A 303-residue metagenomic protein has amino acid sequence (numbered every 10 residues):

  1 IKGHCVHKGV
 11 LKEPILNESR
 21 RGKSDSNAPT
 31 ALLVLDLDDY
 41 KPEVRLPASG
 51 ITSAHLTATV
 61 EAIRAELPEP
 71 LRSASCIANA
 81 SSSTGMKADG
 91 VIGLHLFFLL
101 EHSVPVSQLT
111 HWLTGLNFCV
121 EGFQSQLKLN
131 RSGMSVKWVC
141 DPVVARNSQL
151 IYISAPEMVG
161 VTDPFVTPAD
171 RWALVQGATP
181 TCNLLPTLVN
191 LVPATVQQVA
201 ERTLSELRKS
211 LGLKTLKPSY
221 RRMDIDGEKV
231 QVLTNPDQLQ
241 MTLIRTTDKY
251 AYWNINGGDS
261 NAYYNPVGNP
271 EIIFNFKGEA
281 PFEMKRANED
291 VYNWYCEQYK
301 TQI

Functional and structural regions predicted by a protein language model:
I1-L94, F98-L116, E206-P218: Signature for HUH/AEP ssDNA processing cores
R20-K23, S83-G85, V139-D141, D259-Y264: Generic recognition of flexible, low-complexity loop/linker segments
S26-P29, A145, V267: Flexible, charged surface loops at secondary-structure boundaries
D36-D38, S81, L99, I153-M158 (+2 more regions): Structured loops at beta-to-helix junctions and adjacent beta-edge loops in soluble globular domains
R45-P47, T162-P168, R286-A287: Short conserved micro-motifs at the rims of enzyme active sites and ligand-binding pockets
D89, F97-L99, L185-I273, G278-P281: Long, charged low-complexity interaction segments
L116-K217: Catalytic "initiation/cleavage/transfer" segments centered on a nucleophilic residue and adjacent nucleic-acid-engaging
V267-I303: Short, small/acidic-rich helices and loops at N termini and domain boundaries of DNA replication/processing enzymes
